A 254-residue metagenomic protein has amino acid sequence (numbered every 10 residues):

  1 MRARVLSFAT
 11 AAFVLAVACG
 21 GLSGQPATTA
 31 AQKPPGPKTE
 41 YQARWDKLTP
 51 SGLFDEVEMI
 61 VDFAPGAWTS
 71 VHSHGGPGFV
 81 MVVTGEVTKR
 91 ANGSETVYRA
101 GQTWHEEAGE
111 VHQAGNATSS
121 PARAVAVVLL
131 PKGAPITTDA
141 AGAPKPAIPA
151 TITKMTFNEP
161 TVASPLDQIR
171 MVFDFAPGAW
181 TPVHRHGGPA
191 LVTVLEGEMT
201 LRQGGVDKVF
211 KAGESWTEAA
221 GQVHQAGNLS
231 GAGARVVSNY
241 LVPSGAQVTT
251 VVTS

Functional and structural regions predicted by a protein language model:
M1-T10: Bacterial N-terminal signal peptides that target proteins for export
V5, G20-I60, V97-A100, W104-E107 (+3 more regions): A short, N-terminal "cap"/entry segment at the start of jelly-roll beta-barrel domains of the cupin/DSBH fold
A9-G20: Bacterial N-terminal signal peptides
L53, F63-P65, A91-E110, F175 (+1 more regions): Short acidic-glycine-tyrosine-enriched beta hairpin
F54, G66-M81, L166, P177-T193: A short beta-loop-beta micro-motif enriched in histidine and acidic residues
M59, V71, V80-M81, T103-E106 (+7 more regions): Structural recognition of the beta-strand scaffold that forms the well-ordered cores of secreted hydrolase catalytic
H74-G93, H186-G205, E214: Glycine- and acidic-residue-biased ligand/ion/polar-headgroup-sensing regions
G109-P135, G221-Q247: Ligand-binding loop in jelly-roll beta-barrel domains
